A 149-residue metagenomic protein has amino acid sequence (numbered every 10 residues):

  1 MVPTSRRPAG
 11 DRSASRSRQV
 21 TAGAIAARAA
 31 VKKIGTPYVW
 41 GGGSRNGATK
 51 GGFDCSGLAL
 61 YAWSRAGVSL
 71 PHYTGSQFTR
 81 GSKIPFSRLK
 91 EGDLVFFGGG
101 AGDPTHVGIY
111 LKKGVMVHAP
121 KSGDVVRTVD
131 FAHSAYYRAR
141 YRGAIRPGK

Functional and structural regions predicted by a protein language model:
M1-A14, V68, T79-I84, G98-T105 (+1 more regions): Aromatic- and glycine-rich peptidoglycan recognition patches
V2, T21, T36-E91: Catalytic cysteine-centered active-site loop
D11-A30: N-terminal hydrophobic or amphipathic helices/low-complexity stretches enriched in small/hydrophobic/Pro/Gly
A30-P37, G114, P120: Short, small-residue-rich loop/turn micro-motifs
V31, G35, L60-V68, F97 (+1 more regions): Sec-exported extracytoplasmic/periplasmic mature domains
G92-D93, G114: Structural motif
